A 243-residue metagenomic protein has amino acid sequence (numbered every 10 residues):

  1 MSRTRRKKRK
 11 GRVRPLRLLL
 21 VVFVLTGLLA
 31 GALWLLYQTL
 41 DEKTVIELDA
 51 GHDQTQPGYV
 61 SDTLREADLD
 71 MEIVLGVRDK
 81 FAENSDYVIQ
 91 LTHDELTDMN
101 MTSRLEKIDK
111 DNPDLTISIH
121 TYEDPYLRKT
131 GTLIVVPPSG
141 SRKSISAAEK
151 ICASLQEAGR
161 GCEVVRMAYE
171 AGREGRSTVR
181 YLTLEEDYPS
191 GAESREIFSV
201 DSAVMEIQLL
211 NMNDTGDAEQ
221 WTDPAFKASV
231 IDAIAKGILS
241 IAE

Functional and structural regions predicted by a protein language model:
M1-L16: N-terminal Lys/Arg-rich, disordered targeting/topogenic segments
R17, G31-Y37, V74-E243: Active-site-proximal helix/loop segments of hydrolytic enzymes
V22-A30: Core hydrophobic alpha-helical transmembrane segments of single-pass membrane proteins
Y37-K43: Short domain-boundary/entry signatures in modular proteins, especially in secreted/extracellular architectures
K43-T63: Short glycine-rich His-centered loop
L48, D70, I234: Conserved hydrophobic/aromatic pocket- or pore-lining residues that grip, position, or stack substrates in active sites
V60-A82: An acidic helix/loop motif centered on a single conserved Asp/Glu that marks catalytic or ligand-interacting sites
